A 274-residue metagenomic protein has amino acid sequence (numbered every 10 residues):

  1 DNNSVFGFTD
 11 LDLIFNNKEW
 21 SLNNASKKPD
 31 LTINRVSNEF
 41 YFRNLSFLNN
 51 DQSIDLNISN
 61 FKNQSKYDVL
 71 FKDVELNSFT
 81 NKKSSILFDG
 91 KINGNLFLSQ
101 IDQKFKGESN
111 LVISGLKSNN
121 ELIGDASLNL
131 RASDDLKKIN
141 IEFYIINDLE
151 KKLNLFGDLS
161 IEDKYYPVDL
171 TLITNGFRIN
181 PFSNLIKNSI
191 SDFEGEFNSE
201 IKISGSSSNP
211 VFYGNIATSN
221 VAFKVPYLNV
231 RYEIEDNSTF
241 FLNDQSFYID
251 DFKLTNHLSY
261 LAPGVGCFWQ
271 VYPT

Functional and structural regions predicted by a protein language model:
D1-E200, S208-T274: Interface amphipathic segments
